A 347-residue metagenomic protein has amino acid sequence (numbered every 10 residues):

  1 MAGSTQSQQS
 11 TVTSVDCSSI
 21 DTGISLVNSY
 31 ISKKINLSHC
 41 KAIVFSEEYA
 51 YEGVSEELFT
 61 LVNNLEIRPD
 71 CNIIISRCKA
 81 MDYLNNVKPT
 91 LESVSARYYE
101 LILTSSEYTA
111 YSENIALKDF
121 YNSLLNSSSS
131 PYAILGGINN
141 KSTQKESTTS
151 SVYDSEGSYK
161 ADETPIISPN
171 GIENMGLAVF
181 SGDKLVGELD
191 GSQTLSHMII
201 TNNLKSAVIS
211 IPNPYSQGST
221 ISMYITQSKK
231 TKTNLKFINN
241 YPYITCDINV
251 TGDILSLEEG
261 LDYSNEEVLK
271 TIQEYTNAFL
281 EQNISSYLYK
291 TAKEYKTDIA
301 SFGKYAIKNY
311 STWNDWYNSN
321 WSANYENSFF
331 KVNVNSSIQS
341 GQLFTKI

Functional and structural regions predicted by a protein language model:
M1-I347: Membrane-proximal alpha-helical signals and transmembrane carboxylates
